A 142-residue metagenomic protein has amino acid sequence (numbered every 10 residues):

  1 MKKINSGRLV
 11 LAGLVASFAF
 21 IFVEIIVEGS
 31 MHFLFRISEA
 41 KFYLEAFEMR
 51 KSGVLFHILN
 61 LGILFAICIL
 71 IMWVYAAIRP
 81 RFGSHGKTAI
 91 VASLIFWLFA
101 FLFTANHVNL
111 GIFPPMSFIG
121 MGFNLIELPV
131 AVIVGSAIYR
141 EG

Functional and structural regions predicted by a protein language model:
M1-G142: Juxtamembrane/disordered regions of integral membrane proteins
